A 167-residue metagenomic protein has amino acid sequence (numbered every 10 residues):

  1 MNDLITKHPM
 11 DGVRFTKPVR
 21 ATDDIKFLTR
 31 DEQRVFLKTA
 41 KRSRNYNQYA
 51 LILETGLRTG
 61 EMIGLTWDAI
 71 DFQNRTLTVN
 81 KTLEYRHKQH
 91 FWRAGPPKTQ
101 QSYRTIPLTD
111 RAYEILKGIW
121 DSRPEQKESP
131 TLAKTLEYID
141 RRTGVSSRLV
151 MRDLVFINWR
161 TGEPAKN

Functional and structural regions predicted by a protein language model:
M1-D11, F72-R75, K81, Y85-K88 (+1 more regions): Proline-centered turn/helix-capping motifs that create local helix->coil transitions or kinks
I5-L65, F72-Q73, E84, Q101-Y103 (+3 more regions): Basic, Lys/Arg- and aromatic-enriched nucleic-acid-binding interface segment
T16, N80-T82, W159: Small disulfide-bonded, cysteine-rich extracellular recognition modules and tandem repeats
I25, A69, G95-K98, V145-S146: Short secondary-structure boundary/capping segments
V35-F36, K88-R93: DNA/chromatin major-groove-contacting recognition/catalytic segments
Y46-Y49, Q73, V79, H87-Q89 (+3 more regions): Extended hydrophobic-aromatic, low-complexity segments
T76-T78, A94-G118, L136-R141, L149-N167: C-terminal catalytic core of Y-nucleophile DNA break-rejoin enzymes
